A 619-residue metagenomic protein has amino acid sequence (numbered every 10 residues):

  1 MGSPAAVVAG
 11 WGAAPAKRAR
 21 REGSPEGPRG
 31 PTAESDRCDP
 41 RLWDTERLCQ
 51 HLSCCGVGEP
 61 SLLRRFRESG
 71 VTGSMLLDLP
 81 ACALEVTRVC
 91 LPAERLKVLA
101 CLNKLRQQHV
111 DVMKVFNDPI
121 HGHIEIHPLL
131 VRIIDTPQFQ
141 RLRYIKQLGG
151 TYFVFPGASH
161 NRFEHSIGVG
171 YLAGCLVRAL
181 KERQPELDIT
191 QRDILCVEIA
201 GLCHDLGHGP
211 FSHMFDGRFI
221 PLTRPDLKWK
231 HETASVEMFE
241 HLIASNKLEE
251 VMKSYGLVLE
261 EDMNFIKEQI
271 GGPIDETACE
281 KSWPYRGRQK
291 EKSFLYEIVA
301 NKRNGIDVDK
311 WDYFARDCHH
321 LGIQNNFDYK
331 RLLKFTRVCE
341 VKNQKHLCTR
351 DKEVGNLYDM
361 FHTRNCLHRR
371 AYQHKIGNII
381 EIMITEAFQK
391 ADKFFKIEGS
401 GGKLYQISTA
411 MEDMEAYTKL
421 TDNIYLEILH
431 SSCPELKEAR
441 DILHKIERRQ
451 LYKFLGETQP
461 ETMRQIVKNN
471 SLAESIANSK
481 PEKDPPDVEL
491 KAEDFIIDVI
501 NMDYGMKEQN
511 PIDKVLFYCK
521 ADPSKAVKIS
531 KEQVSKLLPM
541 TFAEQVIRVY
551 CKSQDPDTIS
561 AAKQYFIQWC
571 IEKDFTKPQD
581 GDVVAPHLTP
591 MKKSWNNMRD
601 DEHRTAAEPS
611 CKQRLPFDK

Functional and structural regions predicted by a protein language model:
G2-C38, R67, N103-I199, G207-T458 (+2 more regions): Sequence-structural signature of the catalytic-core scaffold of metal-dependent phosphohydrolases that act on
G2-R21, P25, T32, A371 (+2 more regions): Terminal helices and disordered tails flanking the catalytic cores of nucleotide-processing hydrolases
G27-G58, L63-R64, G73-V112: Sterile Alpha Motif
D44-L48, G58-L62, T72, P80 (+9 more regions): Alpha-helical interaction elements in eukaryotic regulators
G73-M75, L84-V86, E94, L321 (+4 more regions): Eukaryotic short linear interaction motifs
A100, E186-I189, N478, Q533: Charge-dense, low-complexity polyampholytic segments
